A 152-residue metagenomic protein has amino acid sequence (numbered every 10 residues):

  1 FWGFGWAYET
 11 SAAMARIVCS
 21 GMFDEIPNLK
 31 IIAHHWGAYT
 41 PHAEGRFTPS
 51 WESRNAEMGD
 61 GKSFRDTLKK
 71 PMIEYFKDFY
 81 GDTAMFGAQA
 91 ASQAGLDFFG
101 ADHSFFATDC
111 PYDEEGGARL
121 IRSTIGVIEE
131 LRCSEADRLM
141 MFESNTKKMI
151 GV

Functional and structural regions predicted by a protein language model:
F1-E74, Q89-S104: Histidine/acidic residue-rich metal-binding segments in metalloenzymes
S20-G21, L29, Y39, G59 (+4 more regions): Mid-to-C-terminal alpha-helical segments outside catalytic/metal-binding sites
I73-G81: Short, basic, glycine/proline-bearing loop/turn elements
